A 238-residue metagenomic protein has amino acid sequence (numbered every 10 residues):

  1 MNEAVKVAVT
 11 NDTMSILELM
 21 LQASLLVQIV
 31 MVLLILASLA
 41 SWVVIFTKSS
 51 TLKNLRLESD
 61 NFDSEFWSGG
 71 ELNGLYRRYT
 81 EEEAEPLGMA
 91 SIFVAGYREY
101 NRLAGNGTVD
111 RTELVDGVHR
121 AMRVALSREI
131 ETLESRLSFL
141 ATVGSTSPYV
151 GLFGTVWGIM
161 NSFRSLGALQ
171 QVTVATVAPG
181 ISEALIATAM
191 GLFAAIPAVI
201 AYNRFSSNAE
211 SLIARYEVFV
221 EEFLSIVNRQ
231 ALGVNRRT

Functional and structural regions predicted by a protein language model:
M1-A23, Q171-T173: Short, strongly hydrophobic alpha-helical membrane anchors
D12-L36, L185-A189: Hydrophobic single transmembrane helices highlighted by the model
A23-L75: Transmembrane alpha-helix/interfacial motif
S24, W42, L75, F93 (+3 more regions): Residue-level signature of catalytic and energy-coupling elements of molecular machines, predominantly ATP/GTP-dependent
I35-L55, L152, I159, A194-A209: Alpha-helical transmembrane segments
L57-V150, I159-V174, I200-T238: Predominantly long cytosolic amphipathic alpha-helical stalk/bundle segments
Q170-A184: Hydrophobic alpha-helical transmembrane segments and adjacent short intramembrane/lumenal linkers of inner/organellar
A184-A198: Hydrophobic alpha-helical transmembrane segments of polytopic membrane proteins
